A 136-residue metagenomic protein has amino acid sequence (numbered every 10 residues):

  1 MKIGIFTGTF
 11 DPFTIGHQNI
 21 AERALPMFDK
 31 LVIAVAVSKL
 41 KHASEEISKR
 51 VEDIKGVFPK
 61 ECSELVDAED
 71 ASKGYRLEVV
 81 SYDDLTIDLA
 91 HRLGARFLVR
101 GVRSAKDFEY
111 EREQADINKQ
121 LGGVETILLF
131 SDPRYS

Functional and structural regions predicted by a protein language model:
M1-S136: Nucleotidyltransferase catalytic core that binds NTPs
